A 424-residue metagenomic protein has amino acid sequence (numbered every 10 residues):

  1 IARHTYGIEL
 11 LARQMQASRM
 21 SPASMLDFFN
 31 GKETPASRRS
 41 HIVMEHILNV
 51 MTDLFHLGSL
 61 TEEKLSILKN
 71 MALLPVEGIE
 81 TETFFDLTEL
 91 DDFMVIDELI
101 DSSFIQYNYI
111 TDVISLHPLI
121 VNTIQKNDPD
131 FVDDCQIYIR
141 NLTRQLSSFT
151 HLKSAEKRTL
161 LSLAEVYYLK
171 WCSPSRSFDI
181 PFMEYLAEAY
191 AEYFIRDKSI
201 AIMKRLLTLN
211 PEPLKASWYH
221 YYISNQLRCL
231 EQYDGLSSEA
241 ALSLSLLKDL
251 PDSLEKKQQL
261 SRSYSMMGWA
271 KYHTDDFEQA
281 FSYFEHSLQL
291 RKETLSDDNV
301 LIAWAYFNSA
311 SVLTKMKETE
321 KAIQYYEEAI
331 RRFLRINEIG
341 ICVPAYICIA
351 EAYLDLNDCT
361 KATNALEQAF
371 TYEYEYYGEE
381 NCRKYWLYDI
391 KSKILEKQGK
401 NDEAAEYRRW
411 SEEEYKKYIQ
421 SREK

Functional and structural regions predicted by a protein language model:
I1-R38, E62-L65: Amphipathic alpha-helical "lid/sensor" segments that cap RecA-like P-loop NTPase cores
E9-Q16, L48-D128, C135-R140: C-terminal boundary/linker of central alpha/beta nucleotide-binding cores
C135-L214, W218: Extended alpha-helical scaffolding segments used for macromolecular assembly and cargo binding
S154, R176-D179, P211-S217, P251-L260 (+6 more regions): Helix N-cap/loop-to-helix boundary motif
Y168-L169, K204-T208, A241-D252, H286-E293 (+3 more regions): Amphipathic alpha-helical segments of tetratricopeptide repeats
E184-A191, K215-C229, E255-H273, V300-K315 (+3 more regions): Conserved alpha-helical positions within TPR/SEL1-like repeat arrays
